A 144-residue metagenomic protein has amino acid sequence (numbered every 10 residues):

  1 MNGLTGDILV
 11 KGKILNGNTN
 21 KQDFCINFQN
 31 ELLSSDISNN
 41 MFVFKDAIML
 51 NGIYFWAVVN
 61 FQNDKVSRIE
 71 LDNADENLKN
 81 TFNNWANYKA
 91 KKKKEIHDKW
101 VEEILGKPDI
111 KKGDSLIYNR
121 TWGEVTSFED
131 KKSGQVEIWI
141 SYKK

Functional and structural regions predicted by a protein language model:
M1-I117, T121-K144: Short helix/turn-capping signatures at newly exposed starts of structured segments
